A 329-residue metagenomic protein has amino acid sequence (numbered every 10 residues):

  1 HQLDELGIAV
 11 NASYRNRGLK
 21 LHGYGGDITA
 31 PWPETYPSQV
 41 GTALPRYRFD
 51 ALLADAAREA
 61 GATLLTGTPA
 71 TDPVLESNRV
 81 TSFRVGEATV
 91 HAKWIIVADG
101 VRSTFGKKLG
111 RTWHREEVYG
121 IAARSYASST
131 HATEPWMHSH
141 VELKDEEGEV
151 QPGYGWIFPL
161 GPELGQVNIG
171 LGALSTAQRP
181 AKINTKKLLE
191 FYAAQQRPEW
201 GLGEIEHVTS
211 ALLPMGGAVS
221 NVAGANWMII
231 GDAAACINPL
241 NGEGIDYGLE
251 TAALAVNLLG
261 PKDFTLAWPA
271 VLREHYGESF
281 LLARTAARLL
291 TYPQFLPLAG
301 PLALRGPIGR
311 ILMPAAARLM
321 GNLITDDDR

Functional and structural regions predicted by a protein language model:
H1-Y24: N-terminal FAD cofactor-binding segment of flavoenzymes
A12, A177-L258: FAD/FMN-dependent oxidoreductases across multiple families
R15, G23-G25, V74-T81, V90 (+1 more regions): A short, glycine/Asx- and small/polar-enriched loop/turn that sits immediately N-terminal to a beta-strand
D27-P45, T81-S82, Q166-T176: Helix-loop-beta segment of a Rossmann-like dinucleotide-binding subdomain
R48, L52, G100, Y247-L254: Short amphipathic alpha-helical face segments that pack within enzyme cores and frequently flank/anchor catalytic
A51, T66-T68, T209: Short loop/edge segments at beta-strand edges and connector loops that shape dinucleotide/nucleotide cofactor-binding
D55-G201: Predominantly flavin-linked oxidoreductase catalytic cores and closely associated redox partners
N257-R329: C-terminal helical "tail/cap" subdomain of flavin- and related membrane-associated enzymes
